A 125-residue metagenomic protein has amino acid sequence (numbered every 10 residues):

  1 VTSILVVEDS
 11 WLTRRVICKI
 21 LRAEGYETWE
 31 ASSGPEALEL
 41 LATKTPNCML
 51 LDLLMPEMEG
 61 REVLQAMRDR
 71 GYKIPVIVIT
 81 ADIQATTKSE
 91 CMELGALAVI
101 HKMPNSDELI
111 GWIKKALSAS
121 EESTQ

Functional and structural regions predicted by a protein language model:
E8: Conserved acidic carboxylate
W11-W29: Two-component/phosphorelay signaling modules centered on CheY-like receiver
S33-E36, E59-E62: Acidic catalytic/metal-coordinating carboxylates
A42-K44, A66-K73, L94: Conserved phosphotransfer cores of two-component systems
K44-L50: Active-site beta3 strand of CheY-like receiver
M55: Receiver (REC) domain active-site loop signature in two-component systems and cognate sites in sensor histidine kinases
E62, I83-I100, P104-G111: Alpha4 helix (beta4-alpha4-beta5 surface) of REC/receiver domains from two-component response regulators
